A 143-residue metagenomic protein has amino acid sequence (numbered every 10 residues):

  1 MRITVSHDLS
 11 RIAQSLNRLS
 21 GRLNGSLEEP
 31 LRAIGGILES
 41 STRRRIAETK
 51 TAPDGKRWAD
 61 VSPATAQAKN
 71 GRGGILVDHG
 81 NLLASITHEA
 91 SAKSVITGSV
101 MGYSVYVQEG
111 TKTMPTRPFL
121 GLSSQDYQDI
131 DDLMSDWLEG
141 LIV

Functional and structural regions predicted by a protein language model:
M1-V143: Short, Lys/Arg-rich flexible segments
